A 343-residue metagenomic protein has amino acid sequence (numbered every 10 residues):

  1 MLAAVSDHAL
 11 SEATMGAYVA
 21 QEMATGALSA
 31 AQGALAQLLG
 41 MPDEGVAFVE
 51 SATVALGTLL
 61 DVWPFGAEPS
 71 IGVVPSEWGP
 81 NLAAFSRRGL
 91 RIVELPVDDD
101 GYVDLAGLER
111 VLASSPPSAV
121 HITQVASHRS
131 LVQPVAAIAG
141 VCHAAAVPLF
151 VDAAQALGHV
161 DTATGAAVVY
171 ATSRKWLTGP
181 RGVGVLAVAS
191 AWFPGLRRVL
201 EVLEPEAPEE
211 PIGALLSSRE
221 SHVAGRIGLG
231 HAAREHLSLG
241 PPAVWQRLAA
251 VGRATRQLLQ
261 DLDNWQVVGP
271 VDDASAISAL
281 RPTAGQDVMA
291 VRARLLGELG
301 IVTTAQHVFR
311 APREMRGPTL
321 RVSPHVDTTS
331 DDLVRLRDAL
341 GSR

Functional and structural regions predicted by a protein language model:
M1-Q32: A glycine-/small-polar-enriched, mobile loop at the entrance of the PLP active site in fold-type I
A4-S6, A207-Q257: Structural motif of enzymes handling amino- and sulfur-group chemistry
E22-A36, M41-P69, G79-N81: Conserved beta-loop-alpha segment that forms the PLP phosphate-binding cup at the N-terminus of a helix
V73-A119: PLP-dependent aminotransferase-class I/II
G101-A154, G158: Active-site phosphate-binding strand-loop segment of PLP-dependent enzymes
G165-P205: Active-site PLP attachment segment
A249-R253, L262-L299: Conserved PLP-binding catalytic core of the aspartate aminotransferase-like
G297-E298, V308-R343: PLP-dependent enzyme catalytic core of the Aspartate aminotransferase-like
